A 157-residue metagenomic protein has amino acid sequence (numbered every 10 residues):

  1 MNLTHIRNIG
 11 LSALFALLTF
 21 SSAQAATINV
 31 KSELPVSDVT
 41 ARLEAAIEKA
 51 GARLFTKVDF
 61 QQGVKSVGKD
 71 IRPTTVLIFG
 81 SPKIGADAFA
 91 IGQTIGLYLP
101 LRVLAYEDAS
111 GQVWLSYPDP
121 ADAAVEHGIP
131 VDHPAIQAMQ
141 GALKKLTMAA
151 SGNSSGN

Functional and structural regions predicted by a protein language model:
N2-L11: Bacterial N-terminal signal peptides that target proteins for export
G10-F20: Bacterial N-terminal signal peptides
A23-G51, M148-G152, N157: Terminal, regulation- and interaction-focused segments at domain boundaries
S32, V58-F60, S81-K83, A109 (+1 more regions): A mature extracytoplasmic/lumenal domain signature
E44, E48, R53-F55, D59-L99: Compact, glycine-rich, soluble single-domain proteins
R102-I129: Beta-strand/loop substructures that line and gate deep hydrophobic ligand-binding cavities in soluble
D119-N157: C-terminal partner/receptor-binding element of secreted or periplasmic proteins
